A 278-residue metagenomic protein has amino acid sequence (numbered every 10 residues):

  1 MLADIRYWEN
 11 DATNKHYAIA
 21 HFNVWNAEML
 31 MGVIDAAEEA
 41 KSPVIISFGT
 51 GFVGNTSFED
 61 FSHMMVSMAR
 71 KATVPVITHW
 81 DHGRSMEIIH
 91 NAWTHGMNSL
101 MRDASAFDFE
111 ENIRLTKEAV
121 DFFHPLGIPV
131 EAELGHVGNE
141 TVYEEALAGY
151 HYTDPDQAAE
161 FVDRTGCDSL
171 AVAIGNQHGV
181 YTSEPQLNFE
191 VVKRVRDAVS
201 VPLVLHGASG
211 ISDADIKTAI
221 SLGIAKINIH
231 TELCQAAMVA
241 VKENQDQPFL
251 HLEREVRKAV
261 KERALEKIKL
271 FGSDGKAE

Functional and structural regions predicted by a protein language model:
A3-K15, W25-G51, E59-P75, G83-A198 (+4 more regions): Alpha/beta enzyme core
A18, A104, P248-L252: Short amphipathic alpha-helical segments at helix-loop
N55: Cofactor-binding active-site loop characterized by glycine-rich and histidine/acidic residues
P202, K242, Q247-E278: Catalytic cores of soluble, metal-dependent hydrolases
H206-S209: Glycine-rich beta-strand-to-loop/alpha-helix junction loops that act as flexible
